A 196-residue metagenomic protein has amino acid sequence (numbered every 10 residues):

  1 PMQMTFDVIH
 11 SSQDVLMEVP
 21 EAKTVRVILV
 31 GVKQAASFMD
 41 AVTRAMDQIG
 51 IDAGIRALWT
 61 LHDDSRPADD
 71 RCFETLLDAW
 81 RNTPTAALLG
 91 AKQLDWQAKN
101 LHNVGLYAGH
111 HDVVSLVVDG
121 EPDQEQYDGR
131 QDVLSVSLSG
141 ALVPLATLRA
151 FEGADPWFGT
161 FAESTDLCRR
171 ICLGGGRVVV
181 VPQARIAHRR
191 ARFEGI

Functional and structural regions predicted by a protein language model:
M2-Q34: Acidic donor-binding segment of Leloir-type glycosyltransferases
I9-S11, L88-K92, W96, V181 (+1 more regions): Short glycine/serine/threonine-enriched helix-capping/active-site loop that flanks the nucleotide-sugar donor pocket
V30-F38, R66, P156: Short, acidic/glycine-rich phosphate-metal binding loop used to engage nucleotide
K33-G50: Glycine-rich, basic loop-to-helix element that forms the pyrophosphate-binding segment of sugar-nucleotide handling
G54-R66: Short beta-strand-to-loop acidic/aromatic patch adjacent to the donor-nucleotide binding site
R66-A108: Conserved donor NDP-sugar-binding/catalytic core segment of glycosyltransferases
P122-V143, T160, T165-L167, G195: A recurrent flexible, glycine/aromatic-enriched loop bordering the glycosyltransferase active site that acts as
L173-I196: Active-site-adjacent helix/loop segment of glycosyltransferases that harbors family-specific signature motifs
